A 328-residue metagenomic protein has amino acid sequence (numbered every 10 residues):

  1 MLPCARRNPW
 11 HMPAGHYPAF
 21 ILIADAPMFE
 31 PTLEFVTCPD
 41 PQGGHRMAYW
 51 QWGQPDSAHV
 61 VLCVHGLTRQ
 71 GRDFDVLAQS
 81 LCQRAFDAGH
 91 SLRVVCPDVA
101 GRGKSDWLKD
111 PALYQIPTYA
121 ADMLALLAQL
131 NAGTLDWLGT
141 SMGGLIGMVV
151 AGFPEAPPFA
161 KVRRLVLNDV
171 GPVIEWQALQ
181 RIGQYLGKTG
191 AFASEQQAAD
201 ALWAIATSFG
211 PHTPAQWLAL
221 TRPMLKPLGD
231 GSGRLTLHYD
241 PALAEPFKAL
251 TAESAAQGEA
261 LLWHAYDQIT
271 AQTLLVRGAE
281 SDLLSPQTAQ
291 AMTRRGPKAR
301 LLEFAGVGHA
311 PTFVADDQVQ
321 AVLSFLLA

Functional and structural regions predicted by a protein language model:
P41-G43, V76, C82, L92-L138 (+1 more regions): Active-site loop/oxyanion-hole signature of alpha/beta-hydrolase fold enzymes
Q42-W52: A short loop-to-beta-strand scaffold at the N-terminal edge of the catalytic core in hydrolase folds
Q51-D106: Conserved HGGG/HGGXW glycine-rich cap/lid loop of the alpha/beta-hydrolase fold
D98-G103, G171, A305-G308: Short beta-to-alpha linker loops that shape the active-site pocket of alpha/beta-hydrolase fold enzymes
G133-W176: Conserved hydrolase catalytic core segment
A193-A249: Conserved alpha/beta-hydrolase catalytic His-Asp/Glu region
L228-R294: Conserved serine/cysteine hydrolase catalytic core
V307-D316: Catalytic histidine-centered segment of alpha/beta-hydrolase-like enzymes
